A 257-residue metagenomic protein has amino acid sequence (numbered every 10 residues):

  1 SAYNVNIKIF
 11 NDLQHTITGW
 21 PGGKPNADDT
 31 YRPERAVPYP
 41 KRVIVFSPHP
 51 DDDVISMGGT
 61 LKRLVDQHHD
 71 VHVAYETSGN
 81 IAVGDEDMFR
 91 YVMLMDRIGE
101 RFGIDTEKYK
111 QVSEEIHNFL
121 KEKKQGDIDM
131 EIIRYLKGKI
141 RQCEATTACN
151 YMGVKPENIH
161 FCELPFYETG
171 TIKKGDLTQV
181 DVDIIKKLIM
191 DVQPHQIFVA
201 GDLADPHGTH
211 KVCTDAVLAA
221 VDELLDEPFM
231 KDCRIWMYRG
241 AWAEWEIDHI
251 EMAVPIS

Functional and structural regions predicted by a protein language model:
S1-P50, V54-F229: Active-site beta-strand->loop->alpha-helix modules in alpha/beta enzyme cores, enriched in Gly/His/Asp(Glu)
H210-C213, I247-E251: Histidine/acidic-residue-rich catalytic or RNA/ligand-binding cores of hydrolases and nuclease-related proteins
D222-H249: Short, flexible loop segments at boundaries between secondary-structure elements
A253-S257: Short, intrinsically disordered, charge-balanced linker/junction segments flanking boundaries in proteins
